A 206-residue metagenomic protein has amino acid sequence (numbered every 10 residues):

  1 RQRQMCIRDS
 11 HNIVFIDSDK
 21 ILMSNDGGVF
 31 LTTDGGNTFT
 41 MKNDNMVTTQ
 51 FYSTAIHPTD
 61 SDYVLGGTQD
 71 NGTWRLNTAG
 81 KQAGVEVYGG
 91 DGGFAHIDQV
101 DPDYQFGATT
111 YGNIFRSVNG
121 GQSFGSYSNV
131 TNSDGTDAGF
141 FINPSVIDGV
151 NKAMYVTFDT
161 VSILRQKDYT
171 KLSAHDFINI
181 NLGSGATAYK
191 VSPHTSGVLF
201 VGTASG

Functional and structural regions predicted by a protein language model:
R1, S24, T32-T33, L76 (+4 more regions): Conserved Ser/Thr-centered positions that define the repeating blades of beta-propeller domains
Q2-I7: Short, small-residue-biased leader/transition segments that mark boundaries at the very start of proteins
D9, N25, Q50, D91-G92 (+2 more regions): Beta-rich catalytic cores
N12-F15, F51-A55, F94, P144 (+1 more regions): Conserved beta-strand position repeated once per blade in WD40 beta-propeller domains
F15-S18, P58-S61, Q99-P102, I147-N151 (+1 more regions): Residue-level detector of Asp-centered blade-edge/turn motifs that repeat once per structural unit in beta-propeller
K20-L22, F30, Y63-L65, Y104-G107 (+2 more regions): Conserved beta-propeller blade signature
G27-F30, Q69-G72, T110-F115, D159-L164 (+1 more regions): Loop/turn residues immediately N-terminal
N43-M46, E86-G89, G135-D137, N179-G183: Surface loop/turn motifs at the tips and blade-to-blade linkers of beta-strand repeat domains
